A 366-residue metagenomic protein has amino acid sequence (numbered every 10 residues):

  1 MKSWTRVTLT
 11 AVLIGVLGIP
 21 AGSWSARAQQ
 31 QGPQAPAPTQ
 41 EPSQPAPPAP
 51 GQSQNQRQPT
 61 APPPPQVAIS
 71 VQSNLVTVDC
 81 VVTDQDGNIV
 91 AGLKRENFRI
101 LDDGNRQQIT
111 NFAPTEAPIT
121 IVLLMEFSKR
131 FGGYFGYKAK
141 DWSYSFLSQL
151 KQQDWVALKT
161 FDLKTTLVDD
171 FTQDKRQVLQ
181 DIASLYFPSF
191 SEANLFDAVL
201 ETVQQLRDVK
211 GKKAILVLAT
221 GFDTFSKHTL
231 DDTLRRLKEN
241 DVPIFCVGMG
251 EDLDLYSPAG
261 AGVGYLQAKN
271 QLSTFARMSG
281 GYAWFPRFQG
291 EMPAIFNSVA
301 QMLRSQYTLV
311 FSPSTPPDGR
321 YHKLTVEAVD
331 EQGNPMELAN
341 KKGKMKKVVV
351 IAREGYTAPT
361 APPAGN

Functional and structural regions predicted by a protein language model:
M1-R6: N-terminal secretory signal peptides that target proteins for export/translocation
T8-A21: Bacterial N-terminal signal peptides
W24-N366: Scaffold/interface architecture of coatomer-like assemblies
